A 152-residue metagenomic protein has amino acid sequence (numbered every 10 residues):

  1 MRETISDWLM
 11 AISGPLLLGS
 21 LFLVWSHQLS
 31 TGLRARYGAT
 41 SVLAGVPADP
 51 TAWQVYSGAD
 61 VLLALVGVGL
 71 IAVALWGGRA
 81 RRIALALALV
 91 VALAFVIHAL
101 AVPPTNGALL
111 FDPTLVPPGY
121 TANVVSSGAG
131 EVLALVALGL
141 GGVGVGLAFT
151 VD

Functional and structural regions predicted by a protein language model:
M1-D152: Compact integral membrane and secretory-pathway proteins
